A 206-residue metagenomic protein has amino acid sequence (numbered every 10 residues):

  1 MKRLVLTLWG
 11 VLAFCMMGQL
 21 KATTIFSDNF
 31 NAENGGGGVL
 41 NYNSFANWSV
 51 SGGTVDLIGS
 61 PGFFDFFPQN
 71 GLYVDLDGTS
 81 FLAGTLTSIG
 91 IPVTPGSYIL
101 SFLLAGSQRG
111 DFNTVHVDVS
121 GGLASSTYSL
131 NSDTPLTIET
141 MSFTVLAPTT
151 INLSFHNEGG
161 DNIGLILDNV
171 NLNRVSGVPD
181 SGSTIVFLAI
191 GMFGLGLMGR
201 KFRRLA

Functional and structural regions predicted by a protein language model:
F30, D168-L172: Extracellular beta-strand elements of beta-rich domains used for carbohydrate recognition/degradation or cell-matrix
G36-G71: Extracellular glycan-recognition surfaces and repeat-rich motifs
L76-T94: Short beta-strands within extracellular/lumenal beta-sheet-rich domains
P92-S101, P148-T150: Extended extracellular/luminal ectodomain segments enriched in beta-structured repeat modules
T94, A105-T114, D161-N162: Extended, low-complexity, turn-rich repeat/linker tracts enriched in Gly/Pro/Ser/Thr and Asp/Glu that occur
G122-P148: Extracellular carbohydrate recognition and processing domains and analogous Trp-centered ligand-binding platforms
F155-I163: Short beta-strand-plus-loop segments that form exposed binding edges in beta-rich domains
D180-G199: A short, hydrophobic C-terminal helix/tail in secreted or cell-surface proteins
